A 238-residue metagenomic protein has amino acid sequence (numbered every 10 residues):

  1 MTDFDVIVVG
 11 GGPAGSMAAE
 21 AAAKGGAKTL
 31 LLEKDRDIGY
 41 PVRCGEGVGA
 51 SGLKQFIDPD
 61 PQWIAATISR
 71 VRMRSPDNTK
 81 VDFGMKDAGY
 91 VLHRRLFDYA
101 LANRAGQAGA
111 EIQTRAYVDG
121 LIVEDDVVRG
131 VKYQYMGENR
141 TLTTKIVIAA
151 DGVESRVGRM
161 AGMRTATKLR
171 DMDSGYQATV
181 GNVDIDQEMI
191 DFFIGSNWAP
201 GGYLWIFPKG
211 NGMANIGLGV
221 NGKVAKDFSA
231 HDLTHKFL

Functional and structural regions predicted by a protein language model:
M1-A14: Beta1/beta-strand and adjacent pyrophosphate-binding region of the FAD-binding site in flavoprotein oxidoreductases
I7, E20-R43: Glycine-rich FAD pyrophosphate-binding loop
A14, D37, E154: Conserved Rossmann-like nucleotide-cofactor binding loop
G15-M17, G201: Short glycine/serine/threonine-rich phosphate/pyrophosphate-binding segments that cradle anionic phosphate groups
G25, R104-L238: Predominantly flavin-linked oxidoreductase catalytic cores and closely associated redox partners
G39-R72: N-terminal FAD cofactor-binding segment of flavoenzymes
R70-S75, G130-K132: Short polybasic amphipathic segments
G84-R104, K223-D232: Short beta-strand to alpha-helix junction loop
